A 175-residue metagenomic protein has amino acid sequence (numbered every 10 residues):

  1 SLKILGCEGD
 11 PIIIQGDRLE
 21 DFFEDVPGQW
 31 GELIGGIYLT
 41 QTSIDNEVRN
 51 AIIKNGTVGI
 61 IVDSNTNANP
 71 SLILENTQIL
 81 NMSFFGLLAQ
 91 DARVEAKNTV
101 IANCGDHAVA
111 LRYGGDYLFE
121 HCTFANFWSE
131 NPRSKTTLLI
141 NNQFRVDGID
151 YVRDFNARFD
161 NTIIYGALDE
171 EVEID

Functional and structural regions predicted by a protein language model:
S1-D175: Beta-strand/loop edge motif enriched in small/polar residues
